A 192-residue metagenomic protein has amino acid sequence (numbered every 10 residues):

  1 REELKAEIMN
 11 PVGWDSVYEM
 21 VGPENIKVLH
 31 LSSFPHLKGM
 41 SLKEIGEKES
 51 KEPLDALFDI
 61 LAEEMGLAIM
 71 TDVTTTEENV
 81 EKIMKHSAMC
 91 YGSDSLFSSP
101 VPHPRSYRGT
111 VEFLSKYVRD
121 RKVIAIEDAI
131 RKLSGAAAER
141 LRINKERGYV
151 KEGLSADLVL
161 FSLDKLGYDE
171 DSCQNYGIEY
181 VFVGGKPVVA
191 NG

Functional and structural regions predicted by a protein language model:
R1-K122: Active-site neighborhoods of metal-dependent hydrolases
L54-A56, A125-E127, V189-N191: Acidic/polar loop patches that form or flank catalytic/metal-binding clefts of enzymes that bind anionic ligands
I60-L61, L133, D157: A general structural motif at alpha-helix termini
A68-V80, I124-I130, A138-C173: Acidic, glycine-enriched loop/beta-strand segments at the rims of small-molecule binding/catalytic pockets
K82-A88, S93-D94, L158-G192: C-terminal cap of metal-dependent C-N hydrolases
Y117-V118, A129-K132: Structured C-terminal cores of nucleic-acid metabolism proteins
